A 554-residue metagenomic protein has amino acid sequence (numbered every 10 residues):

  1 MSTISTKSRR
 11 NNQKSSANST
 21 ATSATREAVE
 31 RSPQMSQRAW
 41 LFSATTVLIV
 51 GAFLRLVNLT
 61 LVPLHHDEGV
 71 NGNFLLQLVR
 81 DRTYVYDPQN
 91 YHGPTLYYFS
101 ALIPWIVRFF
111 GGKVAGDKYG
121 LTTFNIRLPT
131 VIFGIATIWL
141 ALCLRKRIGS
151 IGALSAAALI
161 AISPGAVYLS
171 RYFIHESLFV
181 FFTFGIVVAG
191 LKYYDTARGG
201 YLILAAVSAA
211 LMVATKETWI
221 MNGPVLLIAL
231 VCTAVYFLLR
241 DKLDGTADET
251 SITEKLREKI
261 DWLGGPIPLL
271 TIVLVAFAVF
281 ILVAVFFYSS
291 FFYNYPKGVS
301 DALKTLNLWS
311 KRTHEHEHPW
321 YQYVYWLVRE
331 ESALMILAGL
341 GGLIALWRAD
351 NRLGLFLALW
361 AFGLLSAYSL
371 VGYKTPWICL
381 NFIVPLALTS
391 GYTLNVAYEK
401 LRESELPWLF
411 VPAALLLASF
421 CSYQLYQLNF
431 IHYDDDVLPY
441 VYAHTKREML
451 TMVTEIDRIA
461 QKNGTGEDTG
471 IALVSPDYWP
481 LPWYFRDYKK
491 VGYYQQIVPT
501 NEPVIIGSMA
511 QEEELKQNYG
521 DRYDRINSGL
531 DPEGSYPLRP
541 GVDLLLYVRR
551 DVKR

Functional and structural regions predicted by a protein language model:
M1-L54, V235-L238, T250-L282: Start-transfer (signal-anchor) and selected internal transmembrane alpha helices of multi-pass inner/ER membrane
T25-A28, S32-Q34, K146-I151, I186-L202 (+2 more regions): Membrane-interface transmembrane helices that cradle and orient dolichyl/undecaprenyl
T45, A153-A157, K192-A210, F356-A361: Short hydrophobic alpha-helices at membrane interfaces in multi-pass membrane enzymes
I49, L128-I148, G185, A189: Transmembrane-helix motifs of polytopic, lipid-linked glycan transferases
H65-H66, I126, G165, R171-L178 (+2 more regions): Short acidic/glycine- and proline-prone juxtamembrane loop motifs at membrane-interface regions of multi-pass membrane
N71-D81, H92-P94, Y98, F109-F110 (+9 more regions): Transmembrane-lumen/periplasm boundary regions of multi-pass, lipid-linked membrane glycan transferases
H92, L96, S100-V107, I126-L140 (+2 more regions): Transmembrane alpha-helices of multi-pass, membrane-embedded glycan-processing enzymes that use lipid-linked
T500-R554: Aromatic/acidic, Gly/Pro-rich catalytic loop(s) in extracytoplasmic/lumenal soluble domains of multi-pass membrane
